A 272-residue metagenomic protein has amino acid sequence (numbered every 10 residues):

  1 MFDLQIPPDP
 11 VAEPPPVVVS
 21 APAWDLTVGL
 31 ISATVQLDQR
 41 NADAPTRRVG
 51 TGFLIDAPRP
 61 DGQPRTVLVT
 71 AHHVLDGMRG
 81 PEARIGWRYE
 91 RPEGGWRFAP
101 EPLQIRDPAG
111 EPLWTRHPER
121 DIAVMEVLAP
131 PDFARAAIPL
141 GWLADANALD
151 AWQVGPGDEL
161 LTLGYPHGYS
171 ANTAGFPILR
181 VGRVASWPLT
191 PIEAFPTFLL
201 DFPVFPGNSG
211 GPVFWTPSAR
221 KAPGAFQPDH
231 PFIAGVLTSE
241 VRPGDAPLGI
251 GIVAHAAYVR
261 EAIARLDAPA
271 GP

Functional and structural regions predicted by a protein language model:
F2-V19, V241-P272: C-terminal tail/extension regions appended to the core domain(s) of diverse proteins
S32-V35, Q39, R48-V49, M78-T197 (+4 more regions): Serine endopeptidase catalytic core focused on the charge-relay Asp
R40-V67, I250: A conserved glycine-rich beta-strand in the N-terminal activation segment of trypsin-fold
D43, N172-F176, A225-Q227: Short consensus segments that form the blades of beta-propeller domains, in both extracellular/periplasmic
L54-D56, S186-P188, W215, T238: A residue-level detector for short acidic-glycine micro-motifs
T70: Cytochrome P450 catalytic-core helices
L199-V236: Catalytic nucleophile loop of clan PA
